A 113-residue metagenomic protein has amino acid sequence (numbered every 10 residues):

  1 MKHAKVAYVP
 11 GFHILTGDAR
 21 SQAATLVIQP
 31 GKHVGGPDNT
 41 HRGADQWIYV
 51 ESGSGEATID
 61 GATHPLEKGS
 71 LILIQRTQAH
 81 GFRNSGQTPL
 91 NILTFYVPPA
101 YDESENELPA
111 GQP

Functional and structural regions predicted by a protein language model:
M1-A24, P30, G35, S104-P113: A short, N-terminal "cap"/entry segment at the start of jelly-roll beta-barrel domains of the cupin/DSBH fold
H3, R83-P113: Double-stranded beta-helix
V27-I28, T40-A57: Short, conserved beta-strand element in jelly-roll/cupin
G36-P37, A57-T58, I74, H80-G86: Short beta-strand His + acidic residue motifs that chelate non-heme Fe in jelly-roll/DSBH and cupin folds
G43, A62, Q78-A79, T88: A generic "binding-loop/recognition-motif" signal
S52, D60, F95-V97: Cofactor-binding loop segments of dinucleotide-utilizing enzymes, especially the Rossmann-like FAD- and NAD(P)+-binding
A62-R76: Short acidic-glycine-tyrosine-enriched beta hairpin
